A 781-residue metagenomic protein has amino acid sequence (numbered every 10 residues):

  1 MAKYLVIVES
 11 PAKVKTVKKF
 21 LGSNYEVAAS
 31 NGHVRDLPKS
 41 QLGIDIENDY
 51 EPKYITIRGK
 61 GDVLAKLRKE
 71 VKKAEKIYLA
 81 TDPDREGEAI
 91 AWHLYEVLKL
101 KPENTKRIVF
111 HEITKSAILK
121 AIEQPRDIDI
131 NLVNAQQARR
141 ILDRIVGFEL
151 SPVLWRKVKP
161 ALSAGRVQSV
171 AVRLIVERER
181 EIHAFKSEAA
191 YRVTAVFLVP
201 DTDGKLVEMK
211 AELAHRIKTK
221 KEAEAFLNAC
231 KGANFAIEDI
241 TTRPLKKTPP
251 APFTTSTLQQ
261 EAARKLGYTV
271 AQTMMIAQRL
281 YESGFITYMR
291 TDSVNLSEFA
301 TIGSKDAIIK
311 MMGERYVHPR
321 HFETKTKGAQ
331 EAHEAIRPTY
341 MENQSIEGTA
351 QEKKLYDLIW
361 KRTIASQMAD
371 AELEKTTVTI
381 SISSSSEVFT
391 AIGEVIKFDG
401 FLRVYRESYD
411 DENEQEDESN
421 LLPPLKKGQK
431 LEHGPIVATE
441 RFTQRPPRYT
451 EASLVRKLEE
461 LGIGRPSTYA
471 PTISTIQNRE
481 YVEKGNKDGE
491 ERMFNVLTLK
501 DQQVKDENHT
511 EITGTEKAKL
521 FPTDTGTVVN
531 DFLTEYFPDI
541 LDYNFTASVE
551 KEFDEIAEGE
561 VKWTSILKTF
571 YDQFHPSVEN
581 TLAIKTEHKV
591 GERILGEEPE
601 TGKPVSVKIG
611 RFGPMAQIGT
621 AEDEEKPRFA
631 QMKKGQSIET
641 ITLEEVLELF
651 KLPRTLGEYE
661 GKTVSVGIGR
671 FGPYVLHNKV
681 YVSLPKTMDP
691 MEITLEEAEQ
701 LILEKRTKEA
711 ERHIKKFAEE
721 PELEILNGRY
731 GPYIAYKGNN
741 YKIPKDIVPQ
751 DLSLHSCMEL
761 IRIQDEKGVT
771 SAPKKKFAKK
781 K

Functional and structural regions predicted by a protein language model:
M1-I141, E149-L150, A214, Y409-N413 (+2 more regions): Intrinsically disordered, low-complexity regulatory segments
A2-L5, T16, Y25, D127 (+5 more regions): Basic, low-complexity terminal or inter-domain segments flanking catalytic cores
T16-F20, W92-H93, V172-I182, K361: Short active-site loop/helix that positions an aromatic residue
I113-F197, T242-K246: C-terminal or mid-to-C-terminal helical accessory/interaction module adjacent to the motor/catalytic core
I217-P252, K426-E432, T439, N544 (+1 more regions): Metal- or metallocofactor-binding catalytic centers and their adjacent structured scaffolds across diverse enzyme
I237-T241, T248-A262, T287-T291, R445-K457 (+1 more regions): Short acidic, hydrophobic short linear motifs in intrinsically disordered regions
Q259-E261, K265-Q272: A conserved hydrophobic secondary-structure block that centers on an alpha-helix together with its immediately flanking
